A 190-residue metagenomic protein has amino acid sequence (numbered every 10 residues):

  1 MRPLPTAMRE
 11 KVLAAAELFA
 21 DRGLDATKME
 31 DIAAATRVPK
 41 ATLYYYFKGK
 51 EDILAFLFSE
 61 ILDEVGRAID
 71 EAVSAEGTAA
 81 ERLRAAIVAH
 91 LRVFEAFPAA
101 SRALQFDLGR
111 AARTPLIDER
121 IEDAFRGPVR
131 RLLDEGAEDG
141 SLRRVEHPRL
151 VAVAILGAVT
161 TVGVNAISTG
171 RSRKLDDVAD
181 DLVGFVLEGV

Functional and structural regions predicted by a protein language model:
M1-R22, A26-V38, E51-A55: Basic, helix-initiating cap at the start of DNA-binding domains
T6, E10, E17, A55 (+9 more regions): Generic detection of well-ordered alpha-helical segments
R37-F47: Short hydrophobic/aromatic patch on the recognition helix
F47, Q105-A111: Short helix-capping/turn signature of helix-turn-helix
K48-K50, A99: Short, conserved catalytic or interaction motifs in soluble domains
F56, D70-A99, P148-I155: Hydrophobic alpha-helical connector segments
D63-G66, D70, A96, T114-D139 (+2 more regions): Amphipathic alpha-helical packing segments from all-alpha helical-bundle domains
S101-F106, P115-E119, A137-G184: Hydrophobic/aromatic-rich alpha-helical bundle segments in the mid-to-C-terminal region
